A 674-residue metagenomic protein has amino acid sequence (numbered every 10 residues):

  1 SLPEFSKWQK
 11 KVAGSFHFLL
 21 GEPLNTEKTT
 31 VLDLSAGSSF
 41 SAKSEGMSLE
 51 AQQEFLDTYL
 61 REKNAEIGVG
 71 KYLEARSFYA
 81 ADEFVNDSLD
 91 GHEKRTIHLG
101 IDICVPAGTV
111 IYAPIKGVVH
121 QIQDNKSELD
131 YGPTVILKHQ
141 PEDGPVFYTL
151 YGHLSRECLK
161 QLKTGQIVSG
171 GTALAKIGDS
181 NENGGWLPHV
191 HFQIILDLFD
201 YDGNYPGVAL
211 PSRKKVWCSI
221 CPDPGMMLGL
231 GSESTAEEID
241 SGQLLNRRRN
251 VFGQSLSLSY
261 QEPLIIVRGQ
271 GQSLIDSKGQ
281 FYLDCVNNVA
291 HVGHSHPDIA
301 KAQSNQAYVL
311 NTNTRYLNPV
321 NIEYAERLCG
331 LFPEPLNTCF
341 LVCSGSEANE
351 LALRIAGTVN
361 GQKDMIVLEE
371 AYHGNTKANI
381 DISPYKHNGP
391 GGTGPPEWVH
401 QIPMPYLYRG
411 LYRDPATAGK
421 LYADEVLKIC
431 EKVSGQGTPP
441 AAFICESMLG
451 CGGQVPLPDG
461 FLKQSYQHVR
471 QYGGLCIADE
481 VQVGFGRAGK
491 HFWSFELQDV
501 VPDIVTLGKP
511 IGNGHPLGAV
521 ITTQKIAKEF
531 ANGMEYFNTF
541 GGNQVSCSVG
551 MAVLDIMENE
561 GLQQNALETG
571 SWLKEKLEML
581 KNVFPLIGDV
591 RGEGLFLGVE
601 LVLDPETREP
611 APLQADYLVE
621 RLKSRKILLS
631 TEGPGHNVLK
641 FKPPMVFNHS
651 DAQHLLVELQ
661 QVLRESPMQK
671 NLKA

Functional and structural regions predicted by a protein language model:
S6-Q9, L19-A42, K160-T172, D179-E182 (+1 more regions): Acidic, glycine-rich catalytic/binding loops that coordinate metals and/or anionic ligands
S39-R95: Extended, compositionally biased flexible segments
E62, G91-E128: Short, glycine/small-residue-enriched coil/turn segments at secondary-structure junctions
A113-C158: Zn2+-dependent peptidoglycan hydrolase active-site motif and core
K116, G170, D276-K278: Residue-level recognition of short loop/turn positions
H120-T134, T172-H189: Flexible, gly/ser-rich surface segments that form the specificity/activation loops bordering the active-site cleft
E238-A674: Conserved N-terminal phosphate-binding loop of PLP-dependent enzymes in the Aspartate aminotransferase
